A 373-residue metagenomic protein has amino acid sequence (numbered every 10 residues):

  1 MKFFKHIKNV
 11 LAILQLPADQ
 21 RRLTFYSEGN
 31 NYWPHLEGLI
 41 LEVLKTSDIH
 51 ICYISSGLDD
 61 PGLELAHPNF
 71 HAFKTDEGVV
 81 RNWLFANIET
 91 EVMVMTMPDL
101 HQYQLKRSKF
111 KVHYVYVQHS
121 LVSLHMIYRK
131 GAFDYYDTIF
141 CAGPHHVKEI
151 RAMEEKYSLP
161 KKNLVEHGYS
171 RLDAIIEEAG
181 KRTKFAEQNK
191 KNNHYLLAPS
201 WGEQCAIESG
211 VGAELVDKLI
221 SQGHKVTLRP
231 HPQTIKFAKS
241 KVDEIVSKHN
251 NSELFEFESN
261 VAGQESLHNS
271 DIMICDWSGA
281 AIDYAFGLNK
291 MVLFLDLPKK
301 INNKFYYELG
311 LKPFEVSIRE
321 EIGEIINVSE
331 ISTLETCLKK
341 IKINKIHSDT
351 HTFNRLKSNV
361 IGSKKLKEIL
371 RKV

Functional and structural regions predicted by a protein language model:
M1-G29, L366: Membrane-proximal basic amphipathic "stem/tether" segments
K2-I7, A132-I207, P232, H347-D349: A nucleotide-sugar donor-handling region in carbohydrate enzymes
R22-E177: Active-site and donor-binding regions of nucleotide-sugar-utilizing enzymes
Y32-D48, C52, S170-I245, I326-I331 (+2 more regions): Conserved catalytic-core segment of nucleotide-activated headgroup transferases in glycan assembly
H71-G78, L254-S259, I322-T333: Short acidic-hydrophobic, aromatic-tinged amphipathic segments that line or gate anion-handling sites
E77-V79, A238-I282: Donor nucleotide-activated moiety binding/catalytic core segment of transferases that use nucleotide-activated donors
F133, K161, G279-D349: Catalytic binding pocket for nucleotide-activated donors in carbohydrate/polymer assembly enzymes
L356-V373: C-terminal alpha-helical cap of glycosyltransferases
